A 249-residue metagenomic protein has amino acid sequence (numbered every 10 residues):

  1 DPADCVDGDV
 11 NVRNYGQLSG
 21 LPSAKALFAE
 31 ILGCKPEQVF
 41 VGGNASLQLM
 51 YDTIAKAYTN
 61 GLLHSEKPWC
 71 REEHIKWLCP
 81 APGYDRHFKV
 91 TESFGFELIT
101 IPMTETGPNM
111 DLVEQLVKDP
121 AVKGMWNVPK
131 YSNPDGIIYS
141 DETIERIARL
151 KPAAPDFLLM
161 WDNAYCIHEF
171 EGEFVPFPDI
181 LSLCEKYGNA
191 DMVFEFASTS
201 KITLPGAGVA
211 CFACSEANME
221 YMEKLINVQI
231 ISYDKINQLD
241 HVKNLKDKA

Functional and structural regions predicted by a protein language model:
D1-A3, N227: N-terminal basic, amphipathic alpha-helical segments
D4, D9-P155, C166-Y187: Conserved core of the PLP fold type I
G42, S182-A249: Conserved core segment of the aminotransferase class I/II
G124, L158-L159, F194: Hydrophobic "anchor" residues on beta-strands that sit immediately upstream of conserved functional sites
D162-N163: Walker B catalytic acidic pair
